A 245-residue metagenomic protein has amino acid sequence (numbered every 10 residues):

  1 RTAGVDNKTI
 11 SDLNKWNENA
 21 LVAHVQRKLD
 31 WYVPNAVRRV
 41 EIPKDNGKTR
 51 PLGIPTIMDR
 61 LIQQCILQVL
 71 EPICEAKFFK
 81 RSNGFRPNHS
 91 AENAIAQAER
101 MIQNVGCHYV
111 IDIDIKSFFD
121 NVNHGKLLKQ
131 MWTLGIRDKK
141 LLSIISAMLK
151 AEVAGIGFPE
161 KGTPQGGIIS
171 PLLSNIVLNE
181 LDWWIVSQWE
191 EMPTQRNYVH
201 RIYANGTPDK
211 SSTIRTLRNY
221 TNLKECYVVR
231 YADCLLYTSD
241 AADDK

Functional and structural regions predicted by a protein language model:
R1-L29: Surface-exposed loop/turn segments and immediately adjacent short secondary-structure elements within folded domains
R1-T9, G53, E92-M131: Conserved catalytic palm subdomain of right-hand nucleotidyl-transferase polymerases, strongest for RNA-directed enzymes
T2-I10, V33-E41, A76-N83, V110-I113 (+3 more regions): Short coil/turn segments at secondary-structure boundaries
H24-K48, I57, L61-L70, A96-V105 (+2 more regions): Reverse-transcriptase-like RNA-dependent polymerase core
T49-F78, K116, E160-M192: Conserved pre-motif C helix in the palm subdomain of viral-like polymerases
I136-L141, Y227-R230, S239: Polymerase palm active-site segment centered on the conserved acidic dipeptide of motif C
P208-V229, L236-Y237: Intrinsically disordered, low-complexity acidic Ser/Thr-rich regulatory segments
Y237-D244: Conserved small/polar residues in nucleotide/adenosyl-binding loops
